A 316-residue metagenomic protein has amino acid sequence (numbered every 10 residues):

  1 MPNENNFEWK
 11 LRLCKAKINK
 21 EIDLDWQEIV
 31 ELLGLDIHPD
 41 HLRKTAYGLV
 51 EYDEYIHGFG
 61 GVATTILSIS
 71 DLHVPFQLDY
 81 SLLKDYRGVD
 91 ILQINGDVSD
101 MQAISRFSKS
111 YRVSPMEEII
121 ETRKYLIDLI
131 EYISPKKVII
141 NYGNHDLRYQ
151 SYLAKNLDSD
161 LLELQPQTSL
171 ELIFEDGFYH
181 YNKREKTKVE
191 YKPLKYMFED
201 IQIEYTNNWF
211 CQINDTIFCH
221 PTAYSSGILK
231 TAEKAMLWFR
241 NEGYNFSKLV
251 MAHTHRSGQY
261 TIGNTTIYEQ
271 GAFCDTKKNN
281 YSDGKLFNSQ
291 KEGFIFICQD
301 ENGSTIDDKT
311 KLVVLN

Functional and structural regions predicted by a protein language model:
N3, Q27-Y47: Short, basic interhelical loop/turn and adjoining N-cap of the next helix at nucleic-acid- or acidic-partner-contacting
E4-L24: Short, amphipathic alpha-helical "recognition" segments used to contact nucleic acids or chromatin
G58-I66, F210-I217, G263-T265: Beta-strand-turn-beta hairpins that frame and shape the catalytic cleft of phosphate-ester-processing enzymes
G58-K84: An acidic-aromatic substrate-binding cleft motif
L67-S70, I91-D97, I139-N144, F218-P221 (+2 more regions): Active-site neighborhood of phospho(di)ester-bond hydrolases with catalytic His/Asp-centered motifs
V74-R184: Core catalytic region of metal-dependent phosphoesterases/phosphodiesterases, especially metallo-beta-lactamase-like
N156-E233, A272: Active-site-proximal loop/helix segment associated with metal-binding centers of metalloenzymes
T222-I306, T310-K311: Conserved beta-sheet core of the metallophosphoesterase superfamily
